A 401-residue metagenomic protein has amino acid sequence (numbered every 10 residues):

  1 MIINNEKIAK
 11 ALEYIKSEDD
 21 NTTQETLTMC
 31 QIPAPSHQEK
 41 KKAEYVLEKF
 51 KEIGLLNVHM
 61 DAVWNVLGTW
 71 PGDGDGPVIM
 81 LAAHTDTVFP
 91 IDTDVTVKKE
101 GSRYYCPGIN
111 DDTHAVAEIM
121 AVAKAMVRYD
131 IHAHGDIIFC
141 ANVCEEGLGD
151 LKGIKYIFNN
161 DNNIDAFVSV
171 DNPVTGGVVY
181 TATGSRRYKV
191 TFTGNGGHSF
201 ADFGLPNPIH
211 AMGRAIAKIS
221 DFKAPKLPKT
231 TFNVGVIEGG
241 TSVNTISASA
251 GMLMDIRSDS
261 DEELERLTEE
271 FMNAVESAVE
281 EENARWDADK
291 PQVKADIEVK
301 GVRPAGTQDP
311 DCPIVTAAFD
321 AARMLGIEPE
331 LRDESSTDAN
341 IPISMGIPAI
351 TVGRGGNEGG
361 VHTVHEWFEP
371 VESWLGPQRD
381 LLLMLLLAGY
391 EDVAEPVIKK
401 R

Functional and structural regions predicted by a protein language model:
I2-E6, K10, I209-R401: Metal-dependent amide/peptide-bond hydrolase catalytic core, centered on the "pita-bread" metallohydrolase fold
I2-Y104: Acidic/His- and Gly-rich active-site-bordering loop/insert found across diverse amide/peptide-bond hydrolases
A82-A83, C140-N142, F167-D171, T191-T193 (+1 more regions): Short beta-strand segments
T85-K99, V179-T191, D320, I350: Acidic-glycine-rich active-site phosphate/pyrophosphate-binding loop
F89, I131, V179-S185, V243-A248 (+1 more regions): Short glycine/proline-enriched loop/turn "hinge" motifs that connect secondary-structure elements and lie
V95-C106, T193-G196, V361-H362: Glycine/charged-rich beta-loop-alpha catalytic/anionic-binding loops adjacent to active sites
R103, G108, D112-T183, P225 (+4 more regions): Acidic/histidine-rich catalytic neighborhood of metal-dependent amide-processing enzymes
